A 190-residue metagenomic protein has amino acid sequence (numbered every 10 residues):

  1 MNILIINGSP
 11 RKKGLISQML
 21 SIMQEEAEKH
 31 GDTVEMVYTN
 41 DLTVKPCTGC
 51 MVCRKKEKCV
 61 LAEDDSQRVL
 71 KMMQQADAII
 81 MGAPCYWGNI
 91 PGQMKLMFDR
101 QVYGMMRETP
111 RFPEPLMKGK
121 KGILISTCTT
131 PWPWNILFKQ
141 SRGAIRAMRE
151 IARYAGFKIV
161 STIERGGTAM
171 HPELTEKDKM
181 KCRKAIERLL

Functional and structural regions predicted by a protein language model:
M1, K29-H30, W134, F138 (+1 more regions): Glycine-rich phosphate/pyrophosphate-binding loop and the adjoining helix
M1-D32, C128-P131, G166: N-terminal beta1-alpha1 ligand-phosphate binding loop
N2-L4, E35, I123, S161: A structural signal for isolated positions on well-ordered beta-strands in alpha/beta enzyme cores
Q18-S21, G49-V52, Q93-M97, L137-Q140 (+1 more regions): Short, glycine/charged-enriched secondary-structure capping and boundary segments
D32-T43: A short beta-strand-loop structural module common to alpha/beta enzyme folds
T39-D41, T127, R165: Active-site loop/turn elements of alpha/beta-hydrolase fold enzymes, especially the short glycine-/histidine-rich
T43-M73: Cysteine-cluster motifs in flexible loop/terminal segments that predominantly coordinate metals
A62-R149: Helix-loop-strand module that forms the ligand-binding subsite of alpha/beta enzymes
